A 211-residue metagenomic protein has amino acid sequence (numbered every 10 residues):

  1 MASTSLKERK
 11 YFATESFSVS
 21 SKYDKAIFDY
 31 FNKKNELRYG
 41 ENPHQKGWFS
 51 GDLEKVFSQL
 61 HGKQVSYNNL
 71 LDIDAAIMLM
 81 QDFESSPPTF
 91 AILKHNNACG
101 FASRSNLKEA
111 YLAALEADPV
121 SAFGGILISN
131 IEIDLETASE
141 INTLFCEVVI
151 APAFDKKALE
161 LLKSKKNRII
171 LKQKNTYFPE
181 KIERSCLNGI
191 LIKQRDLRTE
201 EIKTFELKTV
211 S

Functional and structural regions predicted by a protein language model:
M1-Y30: Internal, active-site/partner-interface "lid" segment
V19-S211: ATP-dependent carboxylate/acyl-activation modules
